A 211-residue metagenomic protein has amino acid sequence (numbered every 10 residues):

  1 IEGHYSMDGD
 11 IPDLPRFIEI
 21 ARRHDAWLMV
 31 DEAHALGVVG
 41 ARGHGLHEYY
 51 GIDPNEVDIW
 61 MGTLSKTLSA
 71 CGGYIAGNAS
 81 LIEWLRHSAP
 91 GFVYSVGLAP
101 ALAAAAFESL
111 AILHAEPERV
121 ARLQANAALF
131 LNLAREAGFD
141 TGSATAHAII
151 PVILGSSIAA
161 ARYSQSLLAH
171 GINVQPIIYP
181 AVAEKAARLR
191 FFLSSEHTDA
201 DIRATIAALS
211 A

Functional and structural regions predicted by a protein language model:
I1-V30: Active-site phosphate-binding strand-loop segment of PLP-dependent enzymes
G3-D8, A35-V38, F92-V93, A181-A183: Short, small-residue-enriched loops and turns at beta-alpha junctions that line or gate enzyme active sites
D8, P12, A121-L131, R135-G171 (+3 more regions): Conserved PLP-binding catalytic core of the aspartate aminotransferase-like
D10-P15, G40-G43, I75, A106 (+2 more regions): Conserved strand-to-helix beginnings and helix N-cap segments that scaffold or border functional pockets
H24-W27, H34, V39-A146: Active-site C-terminal subdomain of aminotransferase-like
Y163-L168, A204-S210: Short amphipathic alpha-helices in soluble, non-transmembrane regions that often serve as interface/regulatory elements
I177-I178: Cytosolic Rossmann-like ligand/nucleotide-binding regulatory domains
